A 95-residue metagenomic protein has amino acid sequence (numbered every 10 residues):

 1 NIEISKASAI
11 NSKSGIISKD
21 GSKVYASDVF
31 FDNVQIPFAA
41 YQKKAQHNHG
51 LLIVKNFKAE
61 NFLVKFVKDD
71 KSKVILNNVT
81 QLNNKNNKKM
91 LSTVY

Functional and structural regions predicted by a protein language model:
N1-Y95: Extracellular beta-rich repeat passengers
